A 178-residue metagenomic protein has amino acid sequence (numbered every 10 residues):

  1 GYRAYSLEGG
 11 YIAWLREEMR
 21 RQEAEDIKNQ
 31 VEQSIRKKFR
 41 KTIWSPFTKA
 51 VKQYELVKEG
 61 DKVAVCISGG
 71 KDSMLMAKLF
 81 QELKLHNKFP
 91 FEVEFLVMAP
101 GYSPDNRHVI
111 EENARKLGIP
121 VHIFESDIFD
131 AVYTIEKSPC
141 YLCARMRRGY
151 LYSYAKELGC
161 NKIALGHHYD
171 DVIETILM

Functional and structural regions predicted by a protein language model:
G1-S34: Rhodanese-like catalytic fold shared by cysteine-dependent sulfurtransferases and DSP/PTP-type phosphatases
I27-M178: ATP-dependent adenylation/nucleotidyltransferase module used to activate substrates
